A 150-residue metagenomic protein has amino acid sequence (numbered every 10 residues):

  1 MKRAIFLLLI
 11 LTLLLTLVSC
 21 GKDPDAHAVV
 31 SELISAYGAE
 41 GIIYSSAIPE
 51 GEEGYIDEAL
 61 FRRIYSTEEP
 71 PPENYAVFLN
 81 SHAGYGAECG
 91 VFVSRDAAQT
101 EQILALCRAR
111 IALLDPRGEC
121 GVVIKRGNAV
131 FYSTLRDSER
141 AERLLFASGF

Functional and structural regions predicted by a protein language model:
M1-L8: Positively charged n-region of N-terminal signal peptides that target proteins for export
T16-S19: C-terminal motif of bacterial Sec signal peptides marking the signal peptidase cleavage site
G21-D23: Bacterial signal peptide processing site
H27-Y44: Post-signal peptide N-terminal segment of mature Sec-exported envelope proteins
S46-A87, Q102: Short, compositionally biased low-complexity segments enriched in polar/charged residues
S81, D115-F150: A short, solvent-exposed beta-edge/loop patch
E88-A97, A129-L135: Second-shell loop/turn segments in exported
Q102-R110, E142-G149: Short amphipathic alpha-helices in soluble, non-transmembrane regions that often serve as interface/regulatory elements
